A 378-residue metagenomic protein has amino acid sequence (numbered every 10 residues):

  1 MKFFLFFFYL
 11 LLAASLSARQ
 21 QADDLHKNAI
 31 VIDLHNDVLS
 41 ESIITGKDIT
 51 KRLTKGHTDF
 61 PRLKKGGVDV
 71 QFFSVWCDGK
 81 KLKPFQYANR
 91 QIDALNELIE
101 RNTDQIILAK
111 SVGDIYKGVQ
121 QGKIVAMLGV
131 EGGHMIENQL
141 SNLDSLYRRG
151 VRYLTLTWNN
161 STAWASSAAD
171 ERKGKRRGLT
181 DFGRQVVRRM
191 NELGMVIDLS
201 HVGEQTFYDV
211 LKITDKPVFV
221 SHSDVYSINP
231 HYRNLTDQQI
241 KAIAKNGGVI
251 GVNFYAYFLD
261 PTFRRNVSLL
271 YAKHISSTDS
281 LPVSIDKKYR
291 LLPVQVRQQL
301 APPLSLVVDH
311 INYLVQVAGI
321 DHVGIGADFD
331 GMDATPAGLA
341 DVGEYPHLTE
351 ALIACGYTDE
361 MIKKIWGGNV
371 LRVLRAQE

Functional and structural regions predicted by a protein language model:
M1-D24: Bacterial Sec-dependent N-terminal signal peptides
L10, P217, G248-V249: Conserved active-site beta-strand-loop modules that form the wall/rim of enzyme catalytic pockets and either contain
S17-R177, P230-E378: N-terminal hydrophobic targeting/anchoring segments and the immediately downstream early-domain regions of hydrolases
R148-V220, D224-N234: Divalent metal-binding pocket/active-site signature
